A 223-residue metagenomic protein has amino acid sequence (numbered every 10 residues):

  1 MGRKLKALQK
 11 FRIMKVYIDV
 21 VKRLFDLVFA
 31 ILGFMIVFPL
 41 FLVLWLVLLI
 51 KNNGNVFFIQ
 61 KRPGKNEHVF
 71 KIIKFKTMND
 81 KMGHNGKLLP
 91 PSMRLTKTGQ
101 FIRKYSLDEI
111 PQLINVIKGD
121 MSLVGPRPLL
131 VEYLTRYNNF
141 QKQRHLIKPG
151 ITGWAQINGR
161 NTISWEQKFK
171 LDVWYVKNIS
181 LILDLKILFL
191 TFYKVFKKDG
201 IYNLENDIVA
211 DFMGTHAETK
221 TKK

Functional and structural regions predicted by a protein language model:
M1-A30, I59-Q60, G83, R160-L181: Glycine-rich flexible loop motifs, especially short His-Gly-Gly/GGXG/HXGH segments used as catalytic or interaction
Q9-D80, I187-K223: A hydrophobic, helix-centered structural microdomain
A30, W45, F58, T96-Q100 (+2 more regions): Positions in alpha-helical segments
M35-F38, K104-D108, V124, R160 (+1 more regions): Residue-level signal for short amphipathic helical patches enriched in basic/charged and nearby hydrophobic residues
L44, F58-I59, K87, V124-P126 (+3 more regions): Short, hydrophobic secondary-structure boundary micro-motifs
F58-R94, I151-K170: Short, glycine-rich, amphipathic interfacial segments at transmembrane boundaries or analogous
P91-K148, L188-T191: A short, structured surface patch at a secondary-structure boundary
R144, W154-N203: Cytosol-/stroma-facing membrane-proximal "stalk/adaptor" domains immediately downstream of transmembrane anchors
